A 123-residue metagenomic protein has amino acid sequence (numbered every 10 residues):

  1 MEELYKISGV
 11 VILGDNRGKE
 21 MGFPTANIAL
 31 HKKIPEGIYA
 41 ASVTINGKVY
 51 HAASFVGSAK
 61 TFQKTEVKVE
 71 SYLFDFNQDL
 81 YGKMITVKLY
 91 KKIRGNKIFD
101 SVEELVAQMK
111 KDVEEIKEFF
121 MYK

Functional and structural regions predicted by a protein language model:
E2-K123: Phosphate/ribose-recognition catalytic cores of enzymes acting on nucleotide-derived substrates
